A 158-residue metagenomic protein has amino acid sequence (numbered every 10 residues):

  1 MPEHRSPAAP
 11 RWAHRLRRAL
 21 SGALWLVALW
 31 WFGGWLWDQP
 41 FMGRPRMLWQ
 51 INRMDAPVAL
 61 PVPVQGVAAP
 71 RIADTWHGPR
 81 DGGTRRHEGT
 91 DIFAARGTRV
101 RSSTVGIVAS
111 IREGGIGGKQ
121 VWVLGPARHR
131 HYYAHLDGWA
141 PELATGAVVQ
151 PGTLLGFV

Functional and structural regions predicted by a protein language model:
M1-L16: N-terminal Lys/Arg-rich, disordered targeting/topogenic segments
P2, R130-H131, Q150: Intrinsically disordered, low-complexity segments enriched in small/polar residues
S6, W76-P79, W122, D137: Compositionally biased, intrinsically disordered low-complexity segments enriched in polar/proline residues
R17-W35: Hydrophobic membrane-insertion alpha-helices, especially the h-region of bacterial N-terminal signal peptides
L29-K119, Q150-P151: Surface-exposed, glycine-biased beta-strand/turn segments
S103-T145, F157: Zn2+-dependent peptidoglycan hydrolase active-site motif and core
L154: Glycine-rich acetyl-CoA-binding "A-motif" of GNAT/NAT acetyltransferases
